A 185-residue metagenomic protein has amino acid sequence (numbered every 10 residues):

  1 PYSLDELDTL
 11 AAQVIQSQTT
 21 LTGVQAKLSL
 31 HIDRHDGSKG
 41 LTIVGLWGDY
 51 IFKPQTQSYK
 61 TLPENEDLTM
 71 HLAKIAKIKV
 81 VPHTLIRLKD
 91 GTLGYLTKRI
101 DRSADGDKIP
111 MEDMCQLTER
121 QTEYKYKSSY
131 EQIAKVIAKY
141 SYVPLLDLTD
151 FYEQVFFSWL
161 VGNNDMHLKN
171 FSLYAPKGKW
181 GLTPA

Functional and structural regions predicted by a protein language model:
P1-A185: Phosphate/dinucleotide-binding and metal-coordinating scaffold of catalytic cores in nucleotide-dependent enzymes
